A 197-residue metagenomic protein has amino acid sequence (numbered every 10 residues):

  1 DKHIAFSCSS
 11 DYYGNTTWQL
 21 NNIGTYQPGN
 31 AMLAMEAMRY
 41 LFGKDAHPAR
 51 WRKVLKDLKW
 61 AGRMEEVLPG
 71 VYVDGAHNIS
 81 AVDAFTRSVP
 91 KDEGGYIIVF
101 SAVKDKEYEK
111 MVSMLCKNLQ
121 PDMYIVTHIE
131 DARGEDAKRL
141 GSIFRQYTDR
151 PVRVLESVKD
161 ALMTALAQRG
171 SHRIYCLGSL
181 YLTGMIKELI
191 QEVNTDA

Functional and structural regions predicted by a protein language model:
D1-T17: Extended acidic/charged loop-beta regions that coordinate divalent cations and stabilize anionic phosphate/carboxylate
K2-I4, G70, V112-R173: C-terminal helical cap/extension that packs against the catalytic core of soluble nucleotide-cofactor enzymes
Y12-M123: Nucleotide phosphate-binding/pyrophosphate-handling subdomain across enzymes that bind or process nucleotide phosphates
L33, R169-G178, L182: Short SAM/SAH-binding signature in class I
L41-F42, V89, L119, F144 (+2 more regions): Active-site catalytic pocket residues across diverse enzymes, especially alpha/beta-hydrolases
V82-D83, Y108-K110, D136-A137, M185-E188: Short glycine-/acidic-enriched loop or helix-start segments at secondary-structure transitions that form or flank
F100-A102, I129, L177-L180: Glycine-rich beta-strand-to-loop/alpha-helix junction loops that act as flexible
S179-A197: Glycine/aspartate-rich loop-and-adjacent alpha/beta segment that forms the canonical ThDP
